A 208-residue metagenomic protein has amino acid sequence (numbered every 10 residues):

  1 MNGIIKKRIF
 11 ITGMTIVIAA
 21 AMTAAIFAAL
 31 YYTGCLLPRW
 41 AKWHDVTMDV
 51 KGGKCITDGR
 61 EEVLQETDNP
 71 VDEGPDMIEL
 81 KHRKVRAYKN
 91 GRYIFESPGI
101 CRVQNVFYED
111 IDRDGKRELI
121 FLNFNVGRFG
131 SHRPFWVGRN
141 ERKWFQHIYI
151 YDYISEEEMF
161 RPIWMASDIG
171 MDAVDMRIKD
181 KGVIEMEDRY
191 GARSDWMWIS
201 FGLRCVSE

Functional and structural regions predicted by a protein language model:
M1-I5: N-terminal secretory signal peptides that target proteins for export/translocation
K7-E208: Beta-propeller-forming repeat regions
